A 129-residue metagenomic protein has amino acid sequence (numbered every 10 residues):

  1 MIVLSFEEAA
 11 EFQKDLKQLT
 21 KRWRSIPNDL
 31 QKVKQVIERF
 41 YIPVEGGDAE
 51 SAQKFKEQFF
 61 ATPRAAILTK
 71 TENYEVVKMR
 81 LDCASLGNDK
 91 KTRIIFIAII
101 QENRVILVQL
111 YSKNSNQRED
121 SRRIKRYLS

Functional and structural regions predicted by a protein language model:
M1-D48: Arg/Lys-rich, positively charged N-terminal/basic patches that mediate binding to nucleic acids
I2-V3, L81-S129: Enriched for short, Lys/Arg-rich terminal
L4-E7, A65-T69, A98: Membrane-targeting and insertion segments and their boundary/processing signals
D15, D29, T62-R64, D120: Acidic side chains
V33, I37-F40, G47, S51-K54 (+3 more regions): Short, surface-exposed, charged/polar-biased interaction segments
F40-S85: A short, surface-exposed loop/turn module that caps and links secondary-structure elements
